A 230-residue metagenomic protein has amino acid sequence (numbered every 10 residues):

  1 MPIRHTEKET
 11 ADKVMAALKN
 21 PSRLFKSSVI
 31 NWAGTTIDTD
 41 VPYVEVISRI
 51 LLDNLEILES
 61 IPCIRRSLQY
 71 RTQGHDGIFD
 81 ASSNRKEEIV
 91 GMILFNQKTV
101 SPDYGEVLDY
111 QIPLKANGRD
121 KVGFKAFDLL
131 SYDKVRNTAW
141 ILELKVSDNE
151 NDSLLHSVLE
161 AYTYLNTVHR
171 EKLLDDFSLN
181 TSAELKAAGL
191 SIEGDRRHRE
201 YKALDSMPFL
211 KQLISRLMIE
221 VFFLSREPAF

Functional and structural regions predicted by a protein language model:
M1-F230: Charged, terminal alpha-helix-loop-beta segments that serve as non-catalytic nucleic-acid engagement and/or assembly
